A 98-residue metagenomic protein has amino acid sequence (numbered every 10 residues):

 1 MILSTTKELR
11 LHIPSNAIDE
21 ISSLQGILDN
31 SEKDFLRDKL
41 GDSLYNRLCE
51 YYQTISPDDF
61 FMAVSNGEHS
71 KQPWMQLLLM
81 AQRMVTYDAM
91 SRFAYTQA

Functional and structural regions predicted by a protein language model:
M1-Q82, T96: Conserved short "hinge" loops at termini or chain/domain junctions
S91-A94: Soluble extracellular-acting proteins and domains
